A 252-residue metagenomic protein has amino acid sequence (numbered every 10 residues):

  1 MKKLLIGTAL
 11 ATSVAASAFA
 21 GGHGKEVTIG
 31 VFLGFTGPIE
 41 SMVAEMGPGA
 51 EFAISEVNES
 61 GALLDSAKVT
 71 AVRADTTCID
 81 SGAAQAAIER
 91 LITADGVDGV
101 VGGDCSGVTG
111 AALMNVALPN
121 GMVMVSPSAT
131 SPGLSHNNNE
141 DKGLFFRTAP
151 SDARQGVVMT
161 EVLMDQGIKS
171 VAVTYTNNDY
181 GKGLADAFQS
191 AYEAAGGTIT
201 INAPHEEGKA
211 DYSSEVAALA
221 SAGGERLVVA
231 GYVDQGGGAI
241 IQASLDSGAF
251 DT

Functional and structural regions predicted by a protein language model:
M1-T28, E59: Short, low-complexity disordered leader/linker segments with a strong preference for bacterial N-terminal type II
F19-V31, A62-T70, L163-K169: Immediate post-signal peptide segment of exported/extracytoplasmic ligand-binding proteins
G22, S41-P48, G61-H136, T148 (+3 more regions): Beta-alpha junction/loop-to-helix N-cap segments that form part of ligand/metal-binding clefts
E26-E45, D104, S170-T174: Short beta-strand segments enriched in small/hydrophobic residues
M42-L63, A187-E193: Short, polar/charged alpha-helical segment
L91-V97, Q166, L219-G224: Glycine-rich phosphate-binding loop signature in dinucleotide/nucleotide-binding domains
V97-N202, T252: Extracytoplasmic ligand/sensor domains, especially the bilobed periplasmic-binding protein
V116-A117, A185-T252: Extracellular/periplasmic bilobed ligand-binding domains
